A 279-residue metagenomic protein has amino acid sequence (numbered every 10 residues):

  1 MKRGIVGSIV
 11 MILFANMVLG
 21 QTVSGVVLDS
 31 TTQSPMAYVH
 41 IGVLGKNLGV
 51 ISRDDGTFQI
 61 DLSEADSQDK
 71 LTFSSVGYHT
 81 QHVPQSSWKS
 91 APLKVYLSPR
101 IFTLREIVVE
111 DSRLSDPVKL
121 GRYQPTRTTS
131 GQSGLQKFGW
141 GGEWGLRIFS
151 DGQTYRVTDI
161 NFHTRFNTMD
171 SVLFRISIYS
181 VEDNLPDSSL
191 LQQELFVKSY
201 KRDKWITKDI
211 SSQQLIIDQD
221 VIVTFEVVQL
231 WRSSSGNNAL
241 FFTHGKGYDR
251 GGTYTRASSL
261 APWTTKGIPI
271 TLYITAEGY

Functional and structural regions predicted by a protein language model:
M1-V26: Bacterial Sec-dependent N-terminal signal peptides
V23, T31-G45: Short, ordered, surface-exposed loop/turn motifs in non-cytosolic proteins
V23-S30, G56-F58, V95: A short, amphipathic beta-strand motif
M36, Q59-Q68, Q213-I216: Short Pro-Gly-centered beta-turn/loop motif in secreted/extracellular proteins
V43, K70-V83, W88: A short, solvent-exposed loop/turn motif at the edges and junctions of modular extracellular/periplasmic domains
N47-T57: Short, acidic Ser/Thr/Gly-rich low-complexity loop/linker segments typical of extracellular and cell-surface proteins
F102-V181, L230-Y279: Beta-sheet-rich sandwich/jelly-roll-like modules and their strand-loop junctions
V172-K246: Aromatic- and Gly/Pro-enriched, solvent-exposed loop/edge beta-strand patches characteristic of beta-rich domains
